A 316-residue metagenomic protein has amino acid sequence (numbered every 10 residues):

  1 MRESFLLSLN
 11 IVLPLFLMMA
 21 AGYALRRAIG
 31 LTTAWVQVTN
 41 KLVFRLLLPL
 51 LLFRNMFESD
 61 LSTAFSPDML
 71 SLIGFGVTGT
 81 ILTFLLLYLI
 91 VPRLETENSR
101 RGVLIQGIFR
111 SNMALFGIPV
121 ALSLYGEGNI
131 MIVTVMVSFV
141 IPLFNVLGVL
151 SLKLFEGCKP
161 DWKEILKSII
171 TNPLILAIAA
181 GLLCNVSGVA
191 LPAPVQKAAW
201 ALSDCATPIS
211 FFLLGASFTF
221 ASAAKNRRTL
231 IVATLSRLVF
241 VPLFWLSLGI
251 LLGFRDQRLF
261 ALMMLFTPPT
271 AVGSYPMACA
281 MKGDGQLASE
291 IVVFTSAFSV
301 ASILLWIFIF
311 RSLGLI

Functional and structural regions predicted by a protein language model:
M1-I316: Alpha-helical transmembrane segments of multi-pass small-molecule/ion transporters
